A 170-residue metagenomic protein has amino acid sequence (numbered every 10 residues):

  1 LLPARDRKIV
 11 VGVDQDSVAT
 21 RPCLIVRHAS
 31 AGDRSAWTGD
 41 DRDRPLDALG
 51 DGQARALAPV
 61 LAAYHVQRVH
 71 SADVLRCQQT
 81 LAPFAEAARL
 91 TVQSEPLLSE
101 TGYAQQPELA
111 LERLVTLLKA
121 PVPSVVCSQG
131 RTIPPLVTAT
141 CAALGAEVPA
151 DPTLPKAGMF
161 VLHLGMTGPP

Functional and structural regions predicted by a protein language model:
L1-A4, Q15-D16, L111-P169: Active-site-adjacent alpha-helix immediately C-terminal to a catalytic or transition-state-stabilizing loop
L2-T20, V26: Surface-exposed beta-loop interaction hotspot
V18-P107, L111-E112, P134, G145-G158: Active-site-proximal alpha-helix that buttresses catalytic centers in soluble enzyme cores
P96-E100, G165-P170: Generic preference for hydrophobic/aromatic residues in regular secondary structure cores
